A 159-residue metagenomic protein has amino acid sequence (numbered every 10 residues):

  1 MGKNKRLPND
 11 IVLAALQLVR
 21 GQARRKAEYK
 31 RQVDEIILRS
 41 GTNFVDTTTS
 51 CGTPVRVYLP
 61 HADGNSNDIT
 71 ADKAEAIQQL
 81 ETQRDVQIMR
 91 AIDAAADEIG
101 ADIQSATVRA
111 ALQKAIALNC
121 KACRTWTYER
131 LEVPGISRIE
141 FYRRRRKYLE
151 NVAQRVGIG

Functional and structural regions predicted by a protein language model:
M1-S105: N-terminal interaction/assembly modules
A95-E98, N119, N151, R155: Mid-sequence acidic-hydrophobic segments that form the walls of catalytic/ligand-binding cavities or oligomerization
Q104-W126: Short amphipathic alpha helix immediately N-terminal
A122-I139: Helix-turn-helix DNA-binding module
F141-R155: DNA major-groove recognition helices of helix-turn-helix
I158-G159: Short, basic, alpha-helical segments at the C-terminal edge of helix-turn-helix-like DNA-binding modules
